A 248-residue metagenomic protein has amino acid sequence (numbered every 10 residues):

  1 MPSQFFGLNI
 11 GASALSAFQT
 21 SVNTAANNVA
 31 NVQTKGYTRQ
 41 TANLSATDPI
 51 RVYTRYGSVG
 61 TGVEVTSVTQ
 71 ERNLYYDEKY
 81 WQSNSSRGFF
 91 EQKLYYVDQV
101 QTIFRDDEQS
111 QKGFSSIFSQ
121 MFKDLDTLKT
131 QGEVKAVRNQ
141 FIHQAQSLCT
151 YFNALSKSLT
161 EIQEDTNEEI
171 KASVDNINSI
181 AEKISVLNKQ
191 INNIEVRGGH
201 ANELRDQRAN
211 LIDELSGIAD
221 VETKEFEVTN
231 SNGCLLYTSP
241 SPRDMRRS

Functional and structural regions predicted by a protein language model:
M1-F141, Q146, N153-A154, L159 (+5 more regions): Bacterial Type III/flagellar export signals at protein N-termini
A145-E195: Long, non-coiled-coil amphipathic alpha-helical linker/lever segments that couple catalytic cores to other domains
I177-N178, D213-S216: Intrinsically disordered, charged and Pro/Gly-enriched terminal/linker segments that flank large helical-solenoid
K189-A209: Periplasmic/extracytosolic POTRA-like scaffold domains at the N-termini of outer-membrane and outer-envelope
